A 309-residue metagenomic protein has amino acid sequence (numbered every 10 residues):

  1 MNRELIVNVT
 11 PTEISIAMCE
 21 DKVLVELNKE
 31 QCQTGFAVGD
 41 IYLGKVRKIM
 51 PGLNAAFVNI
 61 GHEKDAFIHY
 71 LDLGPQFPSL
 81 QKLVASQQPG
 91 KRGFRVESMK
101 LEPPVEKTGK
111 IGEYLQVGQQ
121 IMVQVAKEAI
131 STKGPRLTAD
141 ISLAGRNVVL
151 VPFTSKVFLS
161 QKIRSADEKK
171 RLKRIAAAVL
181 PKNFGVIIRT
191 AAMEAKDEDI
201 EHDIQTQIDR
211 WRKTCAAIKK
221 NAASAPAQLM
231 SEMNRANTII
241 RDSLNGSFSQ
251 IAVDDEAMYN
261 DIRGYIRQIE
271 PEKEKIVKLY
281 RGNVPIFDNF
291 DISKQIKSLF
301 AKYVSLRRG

Functional and structural regions predicted by a protein language model:
M1-G309: DE-rich acidic low-complexity regions and acidic surface loops
